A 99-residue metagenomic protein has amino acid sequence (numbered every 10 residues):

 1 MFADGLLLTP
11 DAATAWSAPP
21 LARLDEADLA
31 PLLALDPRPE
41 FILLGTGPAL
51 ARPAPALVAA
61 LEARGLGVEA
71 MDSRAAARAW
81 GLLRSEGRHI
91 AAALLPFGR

Functional and structural regions predicted by a protein language model:
M1-A27: Conserved mixed alpha/beta catalytic, RNA-binding, or beta-rich assembly cores of soluble enzyme, regulatory
T14, A49-L50, G98: Glycine-rich nucleotide phosphate-binding loop and flanking beta-alpha elements of Rossmann-like dinucleotide-binding
D25-D36, G87: Short Lys/Arg-rich amphipathic alpha-helical segments
D36-M71: Mid-chain, well-packed structural core segment of small domains
S73-R78: Short acidic loop-to-helix transition motifs that present clustered carboxylates
A79-S85: Conserved phosphate-binding catalytic cores of ATP/NTP-utilizing and phosphoryl-transfer enzymes
E86-R99: A polyampholytic, Gly/Pro-enriched intrinsically disordered region
